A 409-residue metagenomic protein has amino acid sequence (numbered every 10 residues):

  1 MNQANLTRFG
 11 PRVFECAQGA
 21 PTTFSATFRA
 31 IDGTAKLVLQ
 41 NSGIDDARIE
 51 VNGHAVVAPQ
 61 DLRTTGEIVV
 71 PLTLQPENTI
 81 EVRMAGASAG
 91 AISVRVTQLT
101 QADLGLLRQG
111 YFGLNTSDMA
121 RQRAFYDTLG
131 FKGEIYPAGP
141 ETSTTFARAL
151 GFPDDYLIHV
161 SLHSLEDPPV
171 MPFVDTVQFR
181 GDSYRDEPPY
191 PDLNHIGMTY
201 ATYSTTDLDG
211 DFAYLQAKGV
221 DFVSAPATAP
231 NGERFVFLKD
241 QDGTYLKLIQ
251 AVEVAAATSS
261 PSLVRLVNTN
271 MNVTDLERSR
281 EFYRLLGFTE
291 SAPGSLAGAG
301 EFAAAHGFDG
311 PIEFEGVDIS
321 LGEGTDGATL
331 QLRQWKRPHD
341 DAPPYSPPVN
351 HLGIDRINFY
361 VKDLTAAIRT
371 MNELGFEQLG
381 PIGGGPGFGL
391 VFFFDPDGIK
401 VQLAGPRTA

Functional and structural regions predicted by a protein language model:
M1-D45, Q75-E77, E81-A102: Beta-strand-rich recognition domains
T22-A26, G66-V70, V236, V391: Short strand-edge motifs at loop-to-beta-strand transitions and within beta-strands of extracellular beta-rich domains
N41-I44, P230-E233, P386-F388: Short, small/polar residue-rich loop motifs at catalytic or cofactor-binding pockets
G43-V56: Short, surface-exposed beta-strand/strand-loop-strand elements in extracellular ectodomains
A102-R123, K132-Y136, G197-Y203, I249-R280 (+4 more regions): N-terminal beta-strand motif that seeds the catalytic metal site of vicinal oxygen chelate
R108-S117, H159-R180, R185-L215, R234-K239 (+4 more regions): Vicinal oxygen chelate
N115-M171, G210, A217, A227-P230 (+5 more regions): Core segments of cupin and vicinal oxygen chelate
D175-Q178, E233-A257: Short, structured interface segments
